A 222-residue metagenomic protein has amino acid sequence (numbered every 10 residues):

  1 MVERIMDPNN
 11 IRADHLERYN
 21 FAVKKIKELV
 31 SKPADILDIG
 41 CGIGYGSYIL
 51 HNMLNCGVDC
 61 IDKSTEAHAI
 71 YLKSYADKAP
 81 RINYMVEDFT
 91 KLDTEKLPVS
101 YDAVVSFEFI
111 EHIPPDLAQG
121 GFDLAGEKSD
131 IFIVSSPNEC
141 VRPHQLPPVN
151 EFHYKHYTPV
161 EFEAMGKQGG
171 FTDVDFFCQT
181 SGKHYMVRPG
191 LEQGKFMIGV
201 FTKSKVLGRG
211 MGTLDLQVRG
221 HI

Functional and structural regions predicted by a protein language model:
M1-V99, A103, F107, D116-G126 (+4 more regions): Conserved N-terminal segment of class I S-adenosyl-L-methionine
E111: Catalytic acidic motif of RecA-like/P-loop NTPases
K128-F132: Short glycine-dipeptide loop
V134-Y154: Short, glycine-/aromatic-enriched active-site segment of Class I SAM-dependent methyltransferases
